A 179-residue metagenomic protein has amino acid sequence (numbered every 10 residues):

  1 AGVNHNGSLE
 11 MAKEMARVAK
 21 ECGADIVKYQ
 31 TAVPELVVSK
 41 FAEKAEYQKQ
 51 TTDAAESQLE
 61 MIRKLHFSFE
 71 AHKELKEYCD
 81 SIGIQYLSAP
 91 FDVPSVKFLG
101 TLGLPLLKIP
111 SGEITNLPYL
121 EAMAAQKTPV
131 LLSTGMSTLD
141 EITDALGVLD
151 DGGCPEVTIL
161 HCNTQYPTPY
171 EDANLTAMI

Functional and structural regions predicted by a protein language model:
A1-I179: Catalytic cores and adjacent flexible loops of soluble metabolic enzymes that perform enolate/carbanion chemistry on
